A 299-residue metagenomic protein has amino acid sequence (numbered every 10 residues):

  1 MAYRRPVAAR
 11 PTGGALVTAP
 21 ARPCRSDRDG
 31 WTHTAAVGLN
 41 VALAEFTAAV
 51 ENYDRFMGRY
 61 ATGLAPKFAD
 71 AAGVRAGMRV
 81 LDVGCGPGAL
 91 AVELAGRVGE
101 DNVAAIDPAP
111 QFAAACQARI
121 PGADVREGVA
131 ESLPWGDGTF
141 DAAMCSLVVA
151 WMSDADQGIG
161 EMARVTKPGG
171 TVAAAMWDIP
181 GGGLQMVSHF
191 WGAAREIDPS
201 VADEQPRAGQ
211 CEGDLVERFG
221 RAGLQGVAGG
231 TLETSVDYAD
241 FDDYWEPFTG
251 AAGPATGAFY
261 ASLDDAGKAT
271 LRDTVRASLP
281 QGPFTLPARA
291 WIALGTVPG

Functional and structural regions predicted by a protein language model:
R22-V50: N-terminal, positively charged/glycine-rich alpha-helical extensions of SAM-dependent methyltransferases
L39-A42, F46, Y60, P87-A89 (+1 more regions): Conserved Class I S-adenosyl-L-methionine
R59-M78, E93: Conserved alpha-helix/loop element of class I SAM-dependent methyltransferases that forms part of the SAM/SAH-binding
R79-L133, Q157: Class I SAM-dependent methyltransferase SAM/SAH-binding core
E131-A143: A short acidic, Gly/Pro-enriched loop at the edge of an enzyme's catalytic core that lines a small-molecule cofactor
D141-D156, D178: A short SAM/SAH-binding and catalytic strip from SAM-dependent methyltransferases
D156-T171: A short glycine-rich, Lys/Arg-flanked "PGG" loop and its adjoining helix->strand segment in the class I
T171-D198: Conserved class I S-adenosyl-L-methionine
